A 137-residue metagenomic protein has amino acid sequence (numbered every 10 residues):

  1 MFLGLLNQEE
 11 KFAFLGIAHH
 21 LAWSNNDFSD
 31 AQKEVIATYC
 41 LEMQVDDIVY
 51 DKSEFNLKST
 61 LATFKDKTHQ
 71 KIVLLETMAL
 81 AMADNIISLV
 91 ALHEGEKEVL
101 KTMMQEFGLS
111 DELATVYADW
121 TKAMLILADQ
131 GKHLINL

Functional and structural regions predicted by a protein language model:
M1-L137: Small-residue-enriched hydrophobic alpha-helices in membranes
